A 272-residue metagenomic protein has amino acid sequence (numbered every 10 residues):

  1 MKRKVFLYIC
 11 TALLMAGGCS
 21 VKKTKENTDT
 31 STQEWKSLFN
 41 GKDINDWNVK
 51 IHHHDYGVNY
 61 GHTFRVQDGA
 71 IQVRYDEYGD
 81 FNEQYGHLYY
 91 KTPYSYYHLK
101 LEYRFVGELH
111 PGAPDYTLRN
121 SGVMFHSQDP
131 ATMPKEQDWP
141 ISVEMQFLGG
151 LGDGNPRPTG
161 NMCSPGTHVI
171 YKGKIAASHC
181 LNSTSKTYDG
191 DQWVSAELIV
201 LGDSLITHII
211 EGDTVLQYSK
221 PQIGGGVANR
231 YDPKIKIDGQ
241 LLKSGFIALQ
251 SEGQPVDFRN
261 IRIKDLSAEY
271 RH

Functional and structural regions predicted by a protein language model:
K2-R3, M145: Residue-level micro-sites within transmembrane alpha helices that shape and flank functional polar/acidic positions
R3-I9: Sec-dependent signal peptide recognition, specifically the positively charged N-region followed immediately by
A16-G18: C-terminal motif of bacterial Sec signal peptides marking the signal peptidase cleavage site
S20-H272: Carbohydrate-interacting regions of secretory-pathway proteins
